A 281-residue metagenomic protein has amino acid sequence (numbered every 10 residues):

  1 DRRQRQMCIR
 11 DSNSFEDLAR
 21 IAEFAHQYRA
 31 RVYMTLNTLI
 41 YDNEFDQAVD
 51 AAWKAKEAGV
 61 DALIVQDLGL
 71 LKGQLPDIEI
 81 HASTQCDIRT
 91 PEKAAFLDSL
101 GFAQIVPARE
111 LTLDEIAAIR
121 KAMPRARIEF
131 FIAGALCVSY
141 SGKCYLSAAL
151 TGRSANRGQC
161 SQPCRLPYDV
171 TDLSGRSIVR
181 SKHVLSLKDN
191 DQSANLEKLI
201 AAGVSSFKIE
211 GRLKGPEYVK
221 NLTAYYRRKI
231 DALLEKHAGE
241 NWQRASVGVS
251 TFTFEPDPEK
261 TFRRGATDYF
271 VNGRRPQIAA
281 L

Functional and structural regions predicted by a protein language model:
R3-Q6, D17-K56, I64-V65, E79-H81 (+1 more regions): Surface-exposed amphipathic alpha-helical tracts and adjacent flexible/coil segments at the periphery of soluble enzymes
S12: Extracellular/oxidizing-compartment recognition motifs
Q66-L70: Short, polar loop motifs at secondary-structure junctions
L71-P76: Short active-site loop/helix that positions an aromatic residue
D77-A82, C86-P91: Gly/Gly-Pro- and Ser/Thr-rich, intrinsically disordered tail segments characteristic of DNA damage-repair and tolerance
